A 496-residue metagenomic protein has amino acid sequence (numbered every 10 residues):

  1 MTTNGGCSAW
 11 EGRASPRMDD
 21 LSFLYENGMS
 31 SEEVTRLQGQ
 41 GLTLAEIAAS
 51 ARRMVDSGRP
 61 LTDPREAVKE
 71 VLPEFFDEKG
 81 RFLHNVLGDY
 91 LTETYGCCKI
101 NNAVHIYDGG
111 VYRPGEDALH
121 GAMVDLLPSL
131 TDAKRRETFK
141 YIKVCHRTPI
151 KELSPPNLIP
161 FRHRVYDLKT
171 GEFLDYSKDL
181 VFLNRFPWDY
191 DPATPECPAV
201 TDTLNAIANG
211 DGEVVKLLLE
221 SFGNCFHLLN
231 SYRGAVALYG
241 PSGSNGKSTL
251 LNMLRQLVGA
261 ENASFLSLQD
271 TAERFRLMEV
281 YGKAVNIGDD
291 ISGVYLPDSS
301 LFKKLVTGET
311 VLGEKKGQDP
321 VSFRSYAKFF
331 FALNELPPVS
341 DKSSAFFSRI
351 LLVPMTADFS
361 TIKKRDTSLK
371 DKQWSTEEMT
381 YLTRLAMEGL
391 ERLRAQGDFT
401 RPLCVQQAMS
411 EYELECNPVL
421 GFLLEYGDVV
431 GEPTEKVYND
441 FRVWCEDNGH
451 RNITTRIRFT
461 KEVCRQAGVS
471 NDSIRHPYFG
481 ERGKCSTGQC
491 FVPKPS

Functional and structural regions predicted by a protein language model:
M1-E93, H105, R113, A193-D202 (+6 more regions): Replication-associated primase and helicase/ATPase modules
F23, L37, L42, A49-P187 (+1 more regions): Intein modules and their embedded homing endonuclease domains
T92-A118, V165-A284, L351-V353, A386 (+5 more regions): P-loop NTPase catalytic core of nucleic-acid-dependent motor ATPases
Y95-V104, D108, N205, A235 (+3 more regions): DNA transaction DNA-binding modules
D132, R147, V258, L266-R274 (+7 more regions): Positively charged interface segments
K178-L183, W188, T361-D428, S496: Intrinsically disordered/linker segments and immediately adjacent domain-edge residues
G282-V285, S325-F329: Loop/turn-to-beta-strand initiation segments
A284-V306, V321, V339-F346: Conserved AAA+/SF3 P-loop NTPase catalytic/coupling segment centered on the Walker-B
